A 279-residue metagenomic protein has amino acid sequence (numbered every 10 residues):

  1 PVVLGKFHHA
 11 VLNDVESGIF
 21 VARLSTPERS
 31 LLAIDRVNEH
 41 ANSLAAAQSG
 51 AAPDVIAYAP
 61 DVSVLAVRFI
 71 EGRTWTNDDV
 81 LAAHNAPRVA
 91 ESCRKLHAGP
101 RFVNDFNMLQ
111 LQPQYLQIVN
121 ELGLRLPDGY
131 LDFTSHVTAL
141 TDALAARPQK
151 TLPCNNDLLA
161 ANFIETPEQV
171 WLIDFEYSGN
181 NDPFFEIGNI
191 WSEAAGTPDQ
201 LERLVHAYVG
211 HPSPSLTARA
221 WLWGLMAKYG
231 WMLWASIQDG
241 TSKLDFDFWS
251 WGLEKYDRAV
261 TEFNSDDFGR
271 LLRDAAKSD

Functional and structural regions predicted by a protein language model:
V2-V3, F7-Q110, Q117, E121-L131: ATP-binding pocket architecture of kinase catalytic cores
K6-A22, V55, A139-F185: Active-site acidic catalytic loop and adjacent metal/ATP-binding pocket of ATP-dependent phosphoryl transfer enzymes
R36, A218, L222-M226: Start-of-helix signal in alpha-solenoid helical-repeat scaffolds, especially tetratricopeptide repeats
G50, C93-R101, L144, A194 (+4 more regions): A general structural signal marking secondary-structure boundaries and capping sites
R88, S92, D132, H136 (+3 more regions): Charged catalytic carboxylate motif
A98-N156, T166-P167, P212-P214, R273-S278: An alpha-helical support segment within catalytic cores of ATP-dependent transferases
R125, G129, W234-D279: ATP/Mg2+ or Mg2+-diphosphate-binding catalytic cores that bind nucleotide phosphates or diphosphates via glycine-rich
F184-P214, L225-K243, R258: Active-site activation/catalytic loop segments of kinase-like enzymes and analogous catalytic loops in related
